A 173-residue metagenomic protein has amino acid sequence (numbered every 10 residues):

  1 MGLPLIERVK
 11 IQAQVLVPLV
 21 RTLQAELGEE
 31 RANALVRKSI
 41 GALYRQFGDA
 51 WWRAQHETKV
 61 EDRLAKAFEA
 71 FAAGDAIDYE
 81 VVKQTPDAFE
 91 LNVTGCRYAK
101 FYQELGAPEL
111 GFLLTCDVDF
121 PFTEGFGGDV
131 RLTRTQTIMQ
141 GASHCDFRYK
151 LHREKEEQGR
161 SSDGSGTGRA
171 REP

Functional and structural regions predicted by a protein language model:
M1-A88, R97-T115, D129-H144, L151-P173: N-terminal accessory segment detector
L91: A helicase ATPase "motif cassette" and its flanking acidic/Ser/Thr-rich regulatory loops
T94: Residues forming anionic-ligand binding surfaces in small-molecule and nucleic-acid pockets of primarily soluble enzymes
F112-E124: A conserved amphipathic terminal alpha-helix motif
